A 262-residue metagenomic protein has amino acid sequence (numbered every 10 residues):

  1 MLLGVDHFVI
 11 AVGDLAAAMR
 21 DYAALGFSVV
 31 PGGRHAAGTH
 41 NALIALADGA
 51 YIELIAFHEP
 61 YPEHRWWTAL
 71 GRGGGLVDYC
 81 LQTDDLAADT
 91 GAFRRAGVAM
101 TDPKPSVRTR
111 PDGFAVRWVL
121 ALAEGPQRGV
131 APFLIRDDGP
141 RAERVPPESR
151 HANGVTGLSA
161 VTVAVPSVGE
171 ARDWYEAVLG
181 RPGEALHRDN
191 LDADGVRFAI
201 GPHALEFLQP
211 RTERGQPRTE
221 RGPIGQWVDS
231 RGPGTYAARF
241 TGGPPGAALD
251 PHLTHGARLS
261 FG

Functional and structural regions predicted by a protein language model:
M1-V5, I10-V30, L46-G262: Glyoxalase I/VOC metalloenzyme domain signal
